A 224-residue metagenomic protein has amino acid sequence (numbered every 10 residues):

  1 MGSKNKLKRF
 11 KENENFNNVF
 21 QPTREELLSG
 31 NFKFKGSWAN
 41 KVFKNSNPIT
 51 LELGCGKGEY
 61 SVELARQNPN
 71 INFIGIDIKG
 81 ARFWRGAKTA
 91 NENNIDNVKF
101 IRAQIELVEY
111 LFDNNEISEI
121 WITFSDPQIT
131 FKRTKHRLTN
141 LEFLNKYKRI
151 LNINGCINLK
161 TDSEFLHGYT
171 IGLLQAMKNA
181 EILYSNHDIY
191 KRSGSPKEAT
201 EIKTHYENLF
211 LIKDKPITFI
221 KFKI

Functional and structural regions predicted by a protein language model:
M1-I49, E59-R66: S-adenosyl-L-methionine
G54-G56: Class I SAM-dependent methyltransferase "Motif I" SAM/SAH-binding loop
N72-D77: Conserved SAM-binding motif I beta-strand of class I
A87-N114: S-adenosyl-L-methionine
Y110-E119, F124: A short acidic, Gly/Pro-enriched loop at the edge of an enzyme's catalytic core that lines a small-molecule cofactor
T139-I153: A short glycine-rich, Lys/Arg-flanked "PGG" loop and its adjoining helix->strand segment in the class I
N154-T161: Conserved beta-strand signature within the Rossmann-like core of class I S-adenosyl-L-methionine
M177-I224: Class I S-adenosyl-L-methionine
